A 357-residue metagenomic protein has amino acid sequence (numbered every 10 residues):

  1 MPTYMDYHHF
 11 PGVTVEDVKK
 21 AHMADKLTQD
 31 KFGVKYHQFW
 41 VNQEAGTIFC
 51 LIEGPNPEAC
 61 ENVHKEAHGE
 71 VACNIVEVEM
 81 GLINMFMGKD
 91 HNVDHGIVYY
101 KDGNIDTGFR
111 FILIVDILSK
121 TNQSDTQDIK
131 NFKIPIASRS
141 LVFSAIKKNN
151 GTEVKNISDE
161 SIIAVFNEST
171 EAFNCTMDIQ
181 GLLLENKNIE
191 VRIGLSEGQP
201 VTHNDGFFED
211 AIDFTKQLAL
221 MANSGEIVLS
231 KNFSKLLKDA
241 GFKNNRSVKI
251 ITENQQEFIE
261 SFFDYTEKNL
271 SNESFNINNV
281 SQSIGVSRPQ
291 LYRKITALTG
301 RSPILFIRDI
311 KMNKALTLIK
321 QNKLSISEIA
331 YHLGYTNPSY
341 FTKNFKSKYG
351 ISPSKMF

Functional and structural regions predicted by a protein language model:
M1-T28, M80, M85-I112, S119 (+1 more regions): Short S/T/G/P-rich N-terminal loop/turn motif that feeds into the first structured element of a domain
E53-N84, D178: An amphipathic, aromatic/His-enriched active-site/gating alpha helix that lines ligand/cofactor pockets
I114-K130, I295: Active-site loop/short helix in cyclic nucleotide turnover domains
K133-G151, I162-Q199, D210-N223: Alpha-helical scaffold within the catalytic cores of cyclic-nucleotide enzymes
V191-R192, E197-Q199, A222-S247: A short beta-strand->alpha-helix segment at the C-terminal rim of the class III nucleotidyl cyclase catalytic domain
F262-F275, I295, T299, L316-S325 (+2 more regions): Basic, amphipathic alpha-helical hairpins
A297-T336: Terminal helix-turn-helix DNA-binding modules in bacterial transcription factors
N322-F357: Sequence-specific DNA-binding recognition helix
